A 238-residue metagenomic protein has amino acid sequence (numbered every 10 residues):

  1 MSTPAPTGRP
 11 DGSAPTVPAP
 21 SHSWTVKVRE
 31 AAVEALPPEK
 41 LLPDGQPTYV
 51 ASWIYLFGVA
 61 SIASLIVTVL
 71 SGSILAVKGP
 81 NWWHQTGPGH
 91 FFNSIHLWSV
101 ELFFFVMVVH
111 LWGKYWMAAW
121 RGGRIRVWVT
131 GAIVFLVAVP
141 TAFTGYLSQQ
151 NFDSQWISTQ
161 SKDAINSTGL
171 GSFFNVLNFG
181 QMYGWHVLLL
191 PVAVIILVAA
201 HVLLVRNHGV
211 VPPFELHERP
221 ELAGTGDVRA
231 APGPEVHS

Functional and structural regions predicted by a protein language model:
M1-S238: Membrane-embedded alpha-helical bundles that constitute the cytochrome b-like, heme-associated redox core of multi-pass
